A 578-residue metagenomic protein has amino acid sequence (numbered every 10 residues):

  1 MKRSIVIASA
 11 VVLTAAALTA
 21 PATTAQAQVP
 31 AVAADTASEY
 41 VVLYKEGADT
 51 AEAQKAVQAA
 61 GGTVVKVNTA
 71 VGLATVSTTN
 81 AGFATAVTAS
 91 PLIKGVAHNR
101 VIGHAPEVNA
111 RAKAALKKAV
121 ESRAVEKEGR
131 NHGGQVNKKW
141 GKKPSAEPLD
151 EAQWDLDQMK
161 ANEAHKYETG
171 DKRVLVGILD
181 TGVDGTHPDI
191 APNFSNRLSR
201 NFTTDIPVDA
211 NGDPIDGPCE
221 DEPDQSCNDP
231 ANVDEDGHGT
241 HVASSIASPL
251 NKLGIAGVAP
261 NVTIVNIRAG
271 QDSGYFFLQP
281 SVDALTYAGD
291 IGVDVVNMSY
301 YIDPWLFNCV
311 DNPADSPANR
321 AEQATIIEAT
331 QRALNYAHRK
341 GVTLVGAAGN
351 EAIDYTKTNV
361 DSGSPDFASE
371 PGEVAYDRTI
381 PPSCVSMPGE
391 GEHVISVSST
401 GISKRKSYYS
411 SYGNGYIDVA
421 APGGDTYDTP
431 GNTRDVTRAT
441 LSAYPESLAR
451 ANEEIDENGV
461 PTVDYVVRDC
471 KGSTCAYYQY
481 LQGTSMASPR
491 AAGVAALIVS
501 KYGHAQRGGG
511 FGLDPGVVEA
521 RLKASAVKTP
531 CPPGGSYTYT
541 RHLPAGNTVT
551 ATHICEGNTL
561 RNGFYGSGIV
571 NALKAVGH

Functional and structural regions predicted by a protein language model:
M1-A27: Secretory targeting and sorting signals
V41-D49: Short, surface-exposed ligand-recognition loops at beta-strand->loop->(often short) alpha-helix junctions that present
V41-V42, K66, A74-T75, L175-L179 (+15 more regions): Structural recognition of the beta-strand scaffold that forms the well-ordered cores of secreted hydrolase catalytic
Q54-A152, R405: Autoinhibitory propeptides
V65-K66, I102, G292-Y300, Y478 (+1 more regions): C-terminal subdomain of the subtilisin-like protease fold in secreted/lumenal serine endopeptidases
N137-A259, D283-T286, D290-I291, V295-T325 (+4 more regions): Active-site core segment of subtilase-fold serine proteases
H165-D171, A256-A259, Y275-M298, N308-P313 (+7 more regions): Mature extracellular/periplasmic domains of secretome proteins
S369-A496, L573-K574: Extracellular S/T/G-rich loop segment that most often corresponds to the catalytic His/Ser-adjacent loop
